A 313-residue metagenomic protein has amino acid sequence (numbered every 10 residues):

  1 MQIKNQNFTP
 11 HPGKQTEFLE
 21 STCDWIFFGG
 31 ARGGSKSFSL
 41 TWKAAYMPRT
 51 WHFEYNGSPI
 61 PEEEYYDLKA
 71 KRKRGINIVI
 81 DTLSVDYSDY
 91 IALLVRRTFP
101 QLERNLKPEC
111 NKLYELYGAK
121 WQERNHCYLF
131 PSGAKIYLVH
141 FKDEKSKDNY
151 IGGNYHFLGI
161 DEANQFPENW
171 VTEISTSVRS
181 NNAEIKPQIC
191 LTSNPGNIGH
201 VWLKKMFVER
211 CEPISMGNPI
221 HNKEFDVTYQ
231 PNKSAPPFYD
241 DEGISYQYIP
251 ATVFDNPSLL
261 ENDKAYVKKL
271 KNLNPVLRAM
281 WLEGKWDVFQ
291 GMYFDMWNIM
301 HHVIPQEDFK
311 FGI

Functional and structural regions predicted by a protein language model:
M1-W25: Pre-P-loop entry segment of helicase/translocase ATPase cores
C23-W42: Walker A/P-loop
F38-G57, Y66-Y87: Walker A/P-loop NTP-binding motif
D89-Q101: Conserved RecA-like ASCE P-loop NTPase motor core of nucleic-acid helicases/translocases
P100-H156: Inter-Walker segment of RecA-like/P-loop motor cores
D161-E162: Walker B catalytic acidic pair
Q165-N256: ASCE P-loop NTPase helicase motor core
F254-I313: ATPase catalytic-site recognition across NTP-hydrolyzing enzymes
